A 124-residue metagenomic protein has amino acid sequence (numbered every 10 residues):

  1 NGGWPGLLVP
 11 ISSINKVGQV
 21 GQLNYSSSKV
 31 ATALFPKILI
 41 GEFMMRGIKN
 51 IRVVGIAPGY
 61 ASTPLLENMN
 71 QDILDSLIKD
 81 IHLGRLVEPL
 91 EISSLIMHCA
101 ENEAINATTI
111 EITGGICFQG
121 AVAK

Functional and structural regions predicted by a protein language model:
N1-G47: Catalytic loop of short-chain dehydrogenase/reductase
V20-G21, L66-N68, V122-A123: Conserved catalytic-core motifs of eukaryotic protein kinase domains, centered on the activation segment
L23, A31-L34, S62, V87-E91: Conserved cofactor-binding/catalytic machinery of classical short-chain dehydrogenase/reductase
A33, F43-S62, I105-I112: Conserved Rossmann-fold SDR core element
A57-N68, F118: Short, flexible catalytic-loop segment of classical short-chain dehydrogenase/reductase
D72-E91: Catalytic Tyr-x(3-8)-Lys segment
R85-I112, C117: C-terminal substrate-recognition "lid" of short-chain dehydrogenase/reductases
